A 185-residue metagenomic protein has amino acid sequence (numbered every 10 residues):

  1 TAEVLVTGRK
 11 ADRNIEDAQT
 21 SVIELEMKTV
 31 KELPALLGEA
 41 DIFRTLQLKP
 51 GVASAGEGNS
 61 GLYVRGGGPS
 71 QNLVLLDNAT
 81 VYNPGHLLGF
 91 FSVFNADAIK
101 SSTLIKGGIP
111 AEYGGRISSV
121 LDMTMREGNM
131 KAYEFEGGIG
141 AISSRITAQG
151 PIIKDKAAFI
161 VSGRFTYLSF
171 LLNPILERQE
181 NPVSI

Functional and structural regions predicted by a protein language model:
E3-I109, V120, R126-E127: Periplasmic N-terminal accessory/gating domains of Gram-negative outer-membrane beta-barrel systems
L33, K131-E134: A generic structural signal for short coil/turn motifs at secondary-structure boundaries
L73, S101-E112, S118-R126, Y133-S184: Predominantly transmembrane beta-strands of Gram-negative outer membrane beta-barrel pores used for transport
